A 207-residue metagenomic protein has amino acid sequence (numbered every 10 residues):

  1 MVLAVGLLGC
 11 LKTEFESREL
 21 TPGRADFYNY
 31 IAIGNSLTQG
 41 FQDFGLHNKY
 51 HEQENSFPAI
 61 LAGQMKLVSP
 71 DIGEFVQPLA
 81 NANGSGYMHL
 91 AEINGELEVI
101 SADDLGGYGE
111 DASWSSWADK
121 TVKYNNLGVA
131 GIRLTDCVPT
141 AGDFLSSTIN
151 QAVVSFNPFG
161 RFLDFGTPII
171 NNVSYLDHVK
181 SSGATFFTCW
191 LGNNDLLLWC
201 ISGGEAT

Functional and structural regions predicted by a protein language model:
V5-N29: Bacterial Sec-dependent N-terminal signal peptides
Y28-F44: Catalytic nucleophile-elbow at a beta strand-turn-alpha helix junction centered on a G-D-S/GDSL motif, marking
L46-T207: Conserved SGNH/GDSL esterase-like catalytic core that processes O-acyl groups on lipids and polysaccharides
